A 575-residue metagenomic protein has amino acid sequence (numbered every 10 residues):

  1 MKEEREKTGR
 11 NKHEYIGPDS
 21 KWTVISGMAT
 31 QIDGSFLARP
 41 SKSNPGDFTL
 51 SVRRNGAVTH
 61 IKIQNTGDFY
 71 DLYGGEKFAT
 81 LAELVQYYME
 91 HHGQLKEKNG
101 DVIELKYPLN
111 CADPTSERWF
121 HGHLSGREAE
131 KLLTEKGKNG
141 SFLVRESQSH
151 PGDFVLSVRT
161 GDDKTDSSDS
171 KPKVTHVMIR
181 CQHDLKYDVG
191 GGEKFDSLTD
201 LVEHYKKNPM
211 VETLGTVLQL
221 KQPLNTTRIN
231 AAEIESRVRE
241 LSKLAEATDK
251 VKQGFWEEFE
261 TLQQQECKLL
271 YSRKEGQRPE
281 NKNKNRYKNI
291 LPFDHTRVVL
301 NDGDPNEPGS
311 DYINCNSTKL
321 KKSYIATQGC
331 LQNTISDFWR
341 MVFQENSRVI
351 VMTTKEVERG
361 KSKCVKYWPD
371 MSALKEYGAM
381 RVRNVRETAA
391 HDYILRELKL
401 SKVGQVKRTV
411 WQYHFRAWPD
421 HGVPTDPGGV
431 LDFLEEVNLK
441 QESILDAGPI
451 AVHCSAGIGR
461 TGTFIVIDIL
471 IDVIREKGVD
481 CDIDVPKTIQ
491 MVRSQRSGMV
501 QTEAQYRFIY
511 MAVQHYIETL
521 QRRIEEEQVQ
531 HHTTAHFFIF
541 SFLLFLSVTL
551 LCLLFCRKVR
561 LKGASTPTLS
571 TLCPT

Functional and structural regions predicted by a protein language model:
K2-E4, E90, Q94-T115: Polybasic, Ser/Thr-rich intrinsically disordered tails and inter-domain linkers that flank pleckstrin homology
K12-Y15, T23, A112-G137, L143 (+2 more regions): Cys-based phosphatases of the PTP/DUSP/CDC25 superfamily and their flanking regulatory architecture
T30-S35, G140: Glycine-centered loop/turn motifs
F36-A38, F48-L50, Y70-L72, F78 (+6 more regions): Fold-core signature of tandem repeat domains
H60, F78-T80, S197: Intrinsically disordered, low-complexity segments enriched in serine/threonine/proline and acidic residues
F69, E90-D101, K207-T216, L220: Segments that shape or occlude catalytic/ligand-binding pockets
L81-H91, L198-L201, K207: A short, charged, amphipathic alpha-helix used as a generic interaction element across diverse proteins
